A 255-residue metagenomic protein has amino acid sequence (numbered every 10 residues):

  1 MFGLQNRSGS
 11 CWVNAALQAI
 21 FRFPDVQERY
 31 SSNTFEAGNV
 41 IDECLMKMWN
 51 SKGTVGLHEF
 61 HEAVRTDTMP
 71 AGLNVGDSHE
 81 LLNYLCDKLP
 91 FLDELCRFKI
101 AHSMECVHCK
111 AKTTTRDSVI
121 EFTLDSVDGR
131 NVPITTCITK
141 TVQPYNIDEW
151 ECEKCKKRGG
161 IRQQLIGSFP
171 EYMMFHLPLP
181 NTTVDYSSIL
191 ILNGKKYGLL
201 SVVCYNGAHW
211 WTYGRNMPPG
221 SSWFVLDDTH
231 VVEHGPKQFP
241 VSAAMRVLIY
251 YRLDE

Functional and structural regions predicted by a protein language model:
M1-L89, S103, I249-Y250: USP/UBP deubiquitinase core
S10-W12, K99, S168, Y205: Short, surface-exposed loop/turn motifs at beta-strand boundaries within globular domains
I20, N33-F35, A111-K112, R116-E255: Exposed substrate/partner-binding surface patches
K47, E94-R97, T135-T136, S187: Polar/charged alpha-helical tracts
G72, F91-C96, G160-Q163: Short helix-to-loop capping/linker segments positioned immediately adjacent to catalytic or ligand/cofactor-binding
N83, F91-D93, L199-V202: Intrinsically disordered, low-complexity segments enriched in polar/charged residues with Gly/Pro, especially when
L92-S103, T139-E149: Short, flexible, mixed-charge glycine/proline-rich loop motifs that serve as phosphate/nucleic-acid-contacting
